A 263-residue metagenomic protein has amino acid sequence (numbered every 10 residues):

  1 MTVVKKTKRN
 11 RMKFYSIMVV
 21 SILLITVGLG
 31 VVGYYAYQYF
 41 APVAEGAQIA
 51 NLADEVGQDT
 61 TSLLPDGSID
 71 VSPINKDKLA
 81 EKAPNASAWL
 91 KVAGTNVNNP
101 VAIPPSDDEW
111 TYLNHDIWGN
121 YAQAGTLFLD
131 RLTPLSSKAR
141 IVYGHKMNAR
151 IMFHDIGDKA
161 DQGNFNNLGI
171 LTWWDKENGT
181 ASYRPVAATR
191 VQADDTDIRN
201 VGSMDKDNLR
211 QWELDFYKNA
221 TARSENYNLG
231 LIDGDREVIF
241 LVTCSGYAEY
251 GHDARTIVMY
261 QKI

Functional and structural regions predicted by a protein language model:
M1-K13: N-terminal Lys/Arg-rich, disordered targeting/topogenic segments
V3, S16-V19, Q123-A124: Short, motif-level signal for alpha-helix interfacial/capping segments enriched in acidic residues and aromatics/proline
M12-Y15, P42: Intrinsically disordered, low-complexity regulatory regions that flank transcription factor DNA-binding cores
I17-V32: Hydrophobic membrane-insertion alpha-helices, especially the h-region of bacterial N-terminal signal peptides
G28, V32-I263: Solvent-exposed, non-transmembrane regions of membrane-associated and secreted proteins
